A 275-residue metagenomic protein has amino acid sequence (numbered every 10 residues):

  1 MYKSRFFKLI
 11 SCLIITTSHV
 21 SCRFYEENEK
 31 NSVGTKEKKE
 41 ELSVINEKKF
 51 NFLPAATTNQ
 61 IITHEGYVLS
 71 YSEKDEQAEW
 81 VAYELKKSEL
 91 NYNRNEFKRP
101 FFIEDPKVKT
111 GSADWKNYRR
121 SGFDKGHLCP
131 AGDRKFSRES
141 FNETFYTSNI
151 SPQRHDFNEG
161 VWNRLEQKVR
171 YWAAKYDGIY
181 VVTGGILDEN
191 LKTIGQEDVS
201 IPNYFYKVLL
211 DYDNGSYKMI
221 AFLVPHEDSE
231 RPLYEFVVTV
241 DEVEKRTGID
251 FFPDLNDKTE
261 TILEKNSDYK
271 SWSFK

Functional and structural regions predicted by a protein language model:
Y2-F7, H19-K275: Domain-level detector for secreted/extracellular nuclease and nuclease-toxin modules, and for the ENPP-like C-terminal
I10-S18: Bacterial N-terminal signal peptides
